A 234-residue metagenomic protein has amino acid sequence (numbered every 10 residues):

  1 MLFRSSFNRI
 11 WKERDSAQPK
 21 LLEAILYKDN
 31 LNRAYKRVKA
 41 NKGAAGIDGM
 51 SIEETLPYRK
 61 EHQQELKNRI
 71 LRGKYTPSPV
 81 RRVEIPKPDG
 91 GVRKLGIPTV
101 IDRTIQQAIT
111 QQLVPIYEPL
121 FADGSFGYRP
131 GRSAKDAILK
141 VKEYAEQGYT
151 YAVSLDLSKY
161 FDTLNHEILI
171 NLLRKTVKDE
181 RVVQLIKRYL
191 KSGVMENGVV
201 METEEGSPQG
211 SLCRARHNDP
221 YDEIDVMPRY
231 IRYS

Functional and structural regions predicted by a protein language model:
K12-P19, I25-D29: N- or domain-start disorder-to-order transition segments that initiate the globular core
L31-Y35, A40: Gly/serine-rich nucleotide phosphate-binding loop at the start of the catalytic core of nucleotide/ADP-ribose-handling
K39, G43-S51: Short, charged alpha-helical motifs in flexible N/C-terminal segments and linkers
E54-P77: Amphipathic alpha-helical blocks
R69-E84, P88, L120-S234: Conserved polymerase palm-domain catalytic core
K94-T99: Conserved phosphate-binding loops in nucleotide/dinucleotide-binding enzymes
